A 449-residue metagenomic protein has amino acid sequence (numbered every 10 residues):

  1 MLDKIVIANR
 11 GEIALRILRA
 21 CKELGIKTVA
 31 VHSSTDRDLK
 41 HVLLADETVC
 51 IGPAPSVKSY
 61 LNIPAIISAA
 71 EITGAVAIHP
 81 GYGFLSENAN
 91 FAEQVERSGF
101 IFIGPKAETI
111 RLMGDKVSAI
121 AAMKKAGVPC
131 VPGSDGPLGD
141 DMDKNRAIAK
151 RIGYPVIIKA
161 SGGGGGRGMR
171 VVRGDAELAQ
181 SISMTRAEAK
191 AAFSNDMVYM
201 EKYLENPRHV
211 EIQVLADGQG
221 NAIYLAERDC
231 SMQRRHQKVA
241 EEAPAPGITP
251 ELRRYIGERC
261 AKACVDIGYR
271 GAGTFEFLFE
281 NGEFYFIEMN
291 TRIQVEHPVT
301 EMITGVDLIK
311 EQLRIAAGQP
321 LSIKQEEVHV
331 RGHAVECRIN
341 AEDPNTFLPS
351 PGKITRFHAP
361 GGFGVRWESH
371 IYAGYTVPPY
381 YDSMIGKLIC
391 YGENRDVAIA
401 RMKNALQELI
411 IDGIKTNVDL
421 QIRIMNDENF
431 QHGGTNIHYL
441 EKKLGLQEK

Functional and structural regions predicted by a protein language model:
M1-A126, D135-A147, V397: ATP-binding N-terminal substructure of ATP-dependent carboxylate-amine bond-forming enzymes
I7-R16, A20-L24, T48-C50, E71-T73 (+5 more regions): ATP-dependent carboxylate activation and anion-phosphoryl transfer catalytic cores that bind Mg-ATP to form
V29, H79, I101-I103, V131 (+3 more regions): Structural detector of well-ordered beta-strand residues that form the stable sheet scaffold of enzyme domains
S59, L112, L138, V171 (+2 more regions): A structural signal for short, well-ordered beta-strand elements
P132-G136, M169, G247-I248: Flexible, glycine/proline-enriched loop segments at strand-loop-helix junctions that form or flank small-ligand binding
I148-I157: Acidic/histidine-enriched active-site and ligand-binding environments that engage anionic O-linkages
